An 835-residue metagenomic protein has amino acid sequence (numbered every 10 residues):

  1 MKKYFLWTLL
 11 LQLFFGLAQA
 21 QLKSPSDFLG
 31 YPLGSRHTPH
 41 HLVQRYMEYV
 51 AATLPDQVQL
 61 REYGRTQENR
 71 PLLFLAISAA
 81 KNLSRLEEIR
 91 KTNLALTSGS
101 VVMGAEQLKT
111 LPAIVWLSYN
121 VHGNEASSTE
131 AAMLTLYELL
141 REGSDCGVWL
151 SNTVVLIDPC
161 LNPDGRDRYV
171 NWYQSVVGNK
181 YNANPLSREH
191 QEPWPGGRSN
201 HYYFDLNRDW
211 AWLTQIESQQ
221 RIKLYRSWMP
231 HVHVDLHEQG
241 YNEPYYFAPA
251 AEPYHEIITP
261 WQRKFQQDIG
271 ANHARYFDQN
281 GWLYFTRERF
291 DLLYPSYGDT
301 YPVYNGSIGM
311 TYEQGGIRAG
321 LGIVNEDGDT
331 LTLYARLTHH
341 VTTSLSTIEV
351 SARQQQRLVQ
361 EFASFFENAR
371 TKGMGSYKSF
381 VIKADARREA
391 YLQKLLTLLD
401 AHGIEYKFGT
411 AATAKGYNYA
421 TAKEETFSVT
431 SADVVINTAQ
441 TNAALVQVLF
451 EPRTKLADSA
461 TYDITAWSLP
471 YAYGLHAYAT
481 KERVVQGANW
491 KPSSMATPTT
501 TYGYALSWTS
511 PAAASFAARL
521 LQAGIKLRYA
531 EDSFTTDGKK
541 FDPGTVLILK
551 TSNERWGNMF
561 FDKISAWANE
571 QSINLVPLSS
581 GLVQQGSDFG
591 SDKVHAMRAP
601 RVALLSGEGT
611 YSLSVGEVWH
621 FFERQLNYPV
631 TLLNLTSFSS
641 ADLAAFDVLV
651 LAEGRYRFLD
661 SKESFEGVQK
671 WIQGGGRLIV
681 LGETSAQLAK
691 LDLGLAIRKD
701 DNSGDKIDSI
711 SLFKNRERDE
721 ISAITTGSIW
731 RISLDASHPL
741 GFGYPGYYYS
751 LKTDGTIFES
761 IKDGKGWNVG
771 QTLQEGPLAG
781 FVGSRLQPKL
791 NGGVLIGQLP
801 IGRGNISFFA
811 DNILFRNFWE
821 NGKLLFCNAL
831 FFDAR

Functional and structural regions predicted by a protein language model:
M1-L6: Positively charged n-region of N-terminal signal peptides that target proteins for export
W7-G16: Bacterial N-terminal signal peptides
Q21-A126, M133-V154, Y202, R208 (+9 more regions): Intrinsic-disorder/low-complexity accessory segments
T153-Y169, E717: Short, conserved secondary-structure transition motifs
D167-N184: Aromatic- and acidic-residue-enriched segments that line the glycan-binding/catalytic groove of carbohydrate-active
P185-F204: Aromatic- and acidic-residue-enriched carbohydrate-binding clefts of CAZyme catalytic domains
E238: Detector for the c-type heme attachment site
